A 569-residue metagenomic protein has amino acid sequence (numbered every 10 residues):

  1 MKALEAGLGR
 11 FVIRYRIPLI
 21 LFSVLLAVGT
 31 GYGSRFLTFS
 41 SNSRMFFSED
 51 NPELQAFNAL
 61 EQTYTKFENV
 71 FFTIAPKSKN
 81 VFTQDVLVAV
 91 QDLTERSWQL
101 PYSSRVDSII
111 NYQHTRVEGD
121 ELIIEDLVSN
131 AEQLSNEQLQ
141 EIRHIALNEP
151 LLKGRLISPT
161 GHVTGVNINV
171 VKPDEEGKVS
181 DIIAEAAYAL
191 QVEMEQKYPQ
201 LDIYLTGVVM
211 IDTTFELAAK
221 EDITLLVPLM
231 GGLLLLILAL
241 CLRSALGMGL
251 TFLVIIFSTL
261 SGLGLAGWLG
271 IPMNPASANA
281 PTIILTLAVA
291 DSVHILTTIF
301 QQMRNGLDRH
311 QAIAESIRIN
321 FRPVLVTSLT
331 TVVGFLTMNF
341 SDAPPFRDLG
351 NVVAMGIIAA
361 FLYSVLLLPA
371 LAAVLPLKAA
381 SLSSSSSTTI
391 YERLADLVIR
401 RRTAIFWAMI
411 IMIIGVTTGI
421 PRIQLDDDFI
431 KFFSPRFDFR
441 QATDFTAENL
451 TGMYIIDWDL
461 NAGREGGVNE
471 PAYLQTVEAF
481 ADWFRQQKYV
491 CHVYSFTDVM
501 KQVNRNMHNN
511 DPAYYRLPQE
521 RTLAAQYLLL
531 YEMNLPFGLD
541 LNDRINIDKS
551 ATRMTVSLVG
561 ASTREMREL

Functional and structural regions predicted by a protein language model:
M1-F39, A370, K378, L382-F429 (+1 more regions): Signature of alpha-helical transmembrane segments and their immediate interfacial
F22, D85-V170, V179-I183, Y198-D202 (+1 more regions): Alpha-helical transmembrane helix bundles of large polytopic membrane transport and channel proteins
N58, Q62, E132-A245, Q475-E478 (+1 more regions): Extracytoplasmic
A75-L87, Y102, I168-G177, T206-D212 (+6 more regions): Structural beta->alpha junctions
K220-M273, F340-P344: Interfacial segments of transmembrane alpha-helices in multi-pass membrane proteins
W268, L285-I295, F321-F340, P345-S384: Transmembrane alpha-helices and their membrane-interface boundaries in multi-pass membrane transporters and channels
Q302-L329: Helix-loop junctions and hydrophobic alpha-helical segments within the transmembrane domains of large membrane
R402-T522: Juxtamembrane segments of multi-pass membrane proteins
